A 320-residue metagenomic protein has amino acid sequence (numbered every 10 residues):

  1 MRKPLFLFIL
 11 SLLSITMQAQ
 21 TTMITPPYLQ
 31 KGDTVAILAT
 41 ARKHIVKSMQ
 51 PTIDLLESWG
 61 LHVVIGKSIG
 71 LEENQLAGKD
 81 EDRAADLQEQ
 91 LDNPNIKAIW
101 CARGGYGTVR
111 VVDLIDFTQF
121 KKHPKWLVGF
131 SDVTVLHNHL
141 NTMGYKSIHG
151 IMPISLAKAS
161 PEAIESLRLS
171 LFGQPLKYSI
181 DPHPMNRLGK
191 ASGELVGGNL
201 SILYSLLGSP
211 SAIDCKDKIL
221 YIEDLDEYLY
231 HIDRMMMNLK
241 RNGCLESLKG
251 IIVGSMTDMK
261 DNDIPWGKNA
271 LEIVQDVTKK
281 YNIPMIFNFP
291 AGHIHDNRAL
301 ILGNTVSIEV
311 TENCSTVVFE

Functional and structural regions predicted by a protein language model:
M1-T22: Bacterial Sec-dependent N-terminal signal peptides
A19-N95: ATP/NTP phosphate-donor binding region
N95, K121-W126, Y145, L248-K249 (+1 more regions): A short helix->loop->beta-strand "cap" motif at the edges of active sites that frequently abuts
G105-K122: Short Gly/Thr/Asp-enriched flexible loops that form oxyanion-binding sites at enzyme active sites
F117-H139, K146-M152: Short, acidic/small-residue loops that bind anionic groups at enzyme active sites
Y145-G208: Conserved anion/nucleotide-ligand pocket segment
S201-I252: Active-site beta-loop-alpha substructure in enzyme catalytic cores, prototypically the cysteine-centered nucleophile
L239-E320: C-terminal active-site/capping subdomain that shapes the small-molecule cofactor and substrate pocket of enzyme
